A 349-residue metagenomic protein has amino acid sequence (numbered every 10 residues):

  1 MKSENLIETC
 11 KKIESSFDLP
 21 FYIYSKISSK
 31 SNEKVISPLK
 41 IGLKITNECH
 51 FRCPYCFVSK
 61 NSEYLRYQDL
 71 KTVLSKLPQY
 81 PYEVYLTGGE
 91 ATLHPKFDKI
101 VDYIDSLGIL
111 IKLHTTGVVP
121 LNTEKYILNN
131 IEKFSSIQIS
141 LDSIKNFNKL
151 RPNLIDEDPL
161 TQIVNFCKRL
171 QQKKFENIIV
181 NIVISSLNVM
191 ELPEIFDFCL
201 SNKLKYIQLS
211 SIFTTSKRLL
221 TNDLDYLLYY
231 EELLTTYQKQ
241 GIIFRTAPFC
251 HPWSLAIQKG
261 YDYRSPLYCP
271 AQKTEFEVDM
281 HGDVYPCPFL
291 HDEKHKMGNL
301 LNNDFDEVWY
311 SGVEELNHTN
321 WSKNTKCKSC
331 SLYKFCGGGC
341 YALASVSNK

Functional and structural regions predicted by a protein language model:
M1-N61, S75: N-terminal pre-core extensions flanking Radical SAM catalytic domains
H50, P54-F57, K328-S331, Y341: Cys/His/Pro-rich metal-binding microdomains
P54, A91-T92: A short, conserved beta-strand element in the Rossmann-like catalytic core that flanks the donor/metal-binding loop
V58-L65, H291-H295, K334-K349: Iron-sulfur (Fe-S) cluster-binding segments and ferredoxin-like electron-carrier domains, especially [2Fe-2S]
Y67-T87, H94-I212, S216-L219: Radical SAM/AdoMet-radical enzyme domain recognition
Q172-F175, D225-G260, D283-G337: C-terminal accessory region of radical SAM enzymes
C269-K273: Short, small/polar residue-rich loop motifs at catalytic or cofactor-binding pockets
V278-D279: Short, acidic, Ser/Thr-enriched surface-loop or helix-capping motifs
